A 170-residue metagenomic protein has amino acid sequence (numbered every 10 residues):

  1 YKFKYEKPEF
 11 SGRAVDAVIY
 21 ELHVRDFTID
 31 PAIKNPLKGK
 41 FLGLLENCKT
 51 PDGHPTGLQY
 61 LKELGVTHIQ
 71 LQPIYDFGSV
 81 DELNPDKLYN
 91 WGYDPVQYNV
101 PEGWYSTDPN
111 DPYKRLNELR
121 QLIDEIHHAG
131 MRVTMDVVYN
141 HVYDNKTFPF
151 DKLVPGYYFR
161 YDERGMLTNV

Functional and structural regions predicted by a protein language model:
Y1-E21, F27-G43: The feature marks proteins involved in alpha-glucan
R25-V170: Substrate-binding/active-site clefts of carbohydrate-active enzymes
